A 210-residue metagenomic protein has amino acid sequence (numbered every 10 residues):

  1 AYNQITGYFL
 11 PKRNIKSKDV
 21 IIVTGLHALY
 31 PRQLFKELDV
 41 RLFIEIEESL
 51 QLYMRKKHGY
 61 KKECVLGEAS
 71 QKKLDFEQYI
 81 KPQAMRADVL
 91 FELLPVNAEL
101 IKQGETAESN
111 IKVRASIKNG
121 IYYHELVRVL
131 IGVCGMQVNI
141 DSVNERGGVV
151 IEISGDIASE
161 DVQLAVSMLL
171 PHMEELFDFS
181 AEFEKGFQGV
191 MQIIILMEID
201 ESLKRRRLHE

Functional and structural regions predicted by a protein language model:
A1-P11: Mechanochemical coupling/switch segment within NTP-driven translocation systems
Y2-N3, T24, K72-K73: A conditional alpha-helix N-cap/helix-loop micro-motif detector
T6-Y8, L26-L29, D75-F76: Short alpha-helical segments and helix-capping/turn motifs at coil-helix boundaries
P11-H58: ATP-dependent NMP and nucleoside kinases share a basic, alpha-helical "lid"
I15-K16, E48, K57-E210: C-terminal accessory "lid"/substrate-recognition subdomains
